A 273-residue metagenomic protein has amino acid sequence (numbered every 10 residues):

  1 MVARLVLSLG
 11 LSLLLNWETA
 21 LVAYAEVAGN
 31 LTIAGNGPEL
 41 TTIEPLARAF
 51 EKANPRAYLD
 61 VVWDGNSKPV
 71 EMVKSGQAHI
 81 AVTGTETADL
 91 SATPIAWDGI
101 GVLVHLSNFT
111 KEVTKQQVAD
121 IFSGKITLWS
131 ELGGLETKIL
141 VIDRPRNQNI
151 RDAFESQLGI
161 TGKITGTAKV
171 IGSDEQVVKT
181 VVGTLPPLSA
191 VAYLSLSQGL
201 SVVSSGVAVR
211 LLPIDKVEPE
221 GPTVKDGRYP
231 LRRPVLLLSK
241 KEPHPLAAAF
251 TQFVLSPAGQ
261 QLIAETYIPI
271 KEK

Functional and structural regions predicted by a protein language model:
M1-V2: N-terminal secretory signal peptides that target proteins for export/translocation
L5-T19: Bacterial N-terminal signal peptides
L21-S67, E71-S75, H79, T83-D98 (+1 more regions): Exported/periplasmic ABC-transporter solute-binding proteins
